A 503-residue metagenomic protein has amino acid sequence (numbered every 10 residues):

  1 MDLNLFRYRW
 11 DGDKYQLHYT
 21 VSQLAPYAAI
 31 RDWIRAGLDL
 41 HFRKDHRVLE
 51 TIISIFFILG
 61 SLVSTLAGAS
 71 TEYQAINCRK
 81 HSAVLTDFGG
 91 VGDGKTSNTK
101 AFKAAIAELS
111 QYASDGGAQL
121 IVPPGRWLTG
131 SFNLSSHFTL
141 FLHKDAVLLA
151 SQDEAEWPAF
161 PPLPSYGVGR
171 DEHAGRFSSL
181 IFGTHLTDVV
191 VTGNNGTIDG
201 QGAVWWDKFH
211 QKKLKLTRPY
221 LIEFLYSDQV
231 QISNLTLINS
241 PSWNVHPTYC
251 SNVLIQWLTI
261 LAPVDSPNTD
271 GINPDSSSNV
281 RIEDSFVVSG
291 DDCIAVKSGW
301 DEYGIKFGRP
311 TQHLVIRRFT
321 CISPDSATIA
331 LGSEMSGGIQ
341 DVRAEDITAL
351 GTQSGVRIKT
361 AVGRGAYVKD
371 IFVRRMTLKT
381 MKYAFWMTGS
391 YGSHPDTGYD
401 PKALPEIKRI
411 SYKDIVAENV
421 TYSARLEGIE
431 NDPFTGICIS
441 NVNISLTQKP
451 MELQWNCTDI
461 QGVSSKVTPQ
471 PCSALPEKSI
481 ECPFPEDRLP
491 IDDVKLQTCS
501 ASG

Functional and structural regions predicted by a protein language model:
D2-D13, H18, P26-G503: Extracellular/periplasmic carbohydrate-active domains that bind, remodel, or depolymerize complex polysaccharides
